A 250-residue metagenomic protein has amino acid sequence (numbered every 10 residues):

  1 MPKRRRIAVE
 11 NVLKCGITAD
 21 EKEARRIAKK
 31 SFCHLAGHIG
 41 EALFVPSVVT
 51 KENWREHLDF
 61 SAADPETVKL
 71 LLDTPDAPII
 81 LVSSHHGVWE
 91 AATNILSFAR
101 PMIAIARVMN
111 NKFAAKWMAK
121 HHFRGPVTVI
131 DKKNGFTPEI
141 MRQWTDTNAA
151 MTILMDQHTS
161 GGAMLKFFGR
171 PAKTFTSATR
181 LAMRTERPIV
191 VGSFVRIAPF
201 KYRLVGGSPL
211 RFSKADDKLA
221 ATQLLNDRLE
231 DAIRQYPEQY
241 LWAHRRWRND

Functional and structural regions predicted by a protein language model:
M1-S83, A115-K116, K120, R124-V127: Membrane-anchoring hydrophobic helices of lipid-metabolizing enzymes
A8-N11, A92, W117-M118, S177 (+1 more regions): Hydrophobic alpha-helical segments typical of transmembrane helices and their membrane-interface/capping positions
T18, R25-K29, L70-P75, F98 (+1 more regions): Non-catalytic C-terminal accessory region of glycerolipid acyltransferases and related lyso-lipid remodeling enzymes
A42-L43, H85-G87, A232-Y236: Juxtamembrane/interfacial segments around transmembrane helices
A63-P65, V88-W89, A114, F136-T137 (+2 more regions): Amphipathic coiled-coil/heptad-repeat helices and related helical stalk/stem segments that mediate oligomerization
D76-N134, S160-L165, R170-P171, R196: Catalytic core of membrane glycerolipid acyltransferases/transacylases, capturing the structured, soluble-facing
